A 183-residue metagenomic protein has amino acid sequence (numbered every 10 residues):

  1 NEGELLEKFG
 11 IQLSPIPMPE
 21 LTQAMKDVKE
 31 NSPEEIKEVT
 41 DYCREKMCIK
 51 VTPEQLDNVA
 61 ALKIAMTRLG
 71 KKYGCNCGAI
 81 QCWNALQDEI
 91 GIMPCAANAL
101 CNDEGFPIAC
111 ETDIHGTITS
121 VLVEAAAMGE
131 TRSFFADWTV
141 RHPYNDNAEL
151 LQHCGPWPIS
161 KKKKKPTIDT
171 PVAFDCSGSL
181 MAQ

Functional and structural regions predicted by a protein language model:
N1-C77: Metallocofactor- and cofactor-centric catalytic cores in central/energy metabolism, strongly enriched
E4-G10, N58-Q183: Anaerobic metallocofactor- and corrinoid-dependent redox/one-carbon enzyme cores, especially those from methanogenesis
